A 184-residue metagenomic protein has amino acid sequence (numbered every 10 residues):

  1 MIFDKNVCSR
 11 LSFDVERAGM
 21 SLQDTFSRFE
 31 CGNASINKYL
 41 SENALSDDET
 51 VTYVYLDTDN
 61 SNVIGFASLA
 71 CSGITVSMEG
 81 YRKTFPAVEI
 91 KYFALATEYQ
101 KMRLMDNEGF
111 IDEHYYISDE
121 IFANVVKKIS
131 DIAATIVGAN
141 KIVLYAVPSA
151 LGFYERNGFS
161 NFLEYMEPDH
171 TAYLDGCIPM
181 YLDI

Functional and structural regions predicted by a protein language model:
M1-E113, E120, N124-I184: Non-catalytic substrate-recognition and accessory regions of acyl/acetyltransferase enzymes
